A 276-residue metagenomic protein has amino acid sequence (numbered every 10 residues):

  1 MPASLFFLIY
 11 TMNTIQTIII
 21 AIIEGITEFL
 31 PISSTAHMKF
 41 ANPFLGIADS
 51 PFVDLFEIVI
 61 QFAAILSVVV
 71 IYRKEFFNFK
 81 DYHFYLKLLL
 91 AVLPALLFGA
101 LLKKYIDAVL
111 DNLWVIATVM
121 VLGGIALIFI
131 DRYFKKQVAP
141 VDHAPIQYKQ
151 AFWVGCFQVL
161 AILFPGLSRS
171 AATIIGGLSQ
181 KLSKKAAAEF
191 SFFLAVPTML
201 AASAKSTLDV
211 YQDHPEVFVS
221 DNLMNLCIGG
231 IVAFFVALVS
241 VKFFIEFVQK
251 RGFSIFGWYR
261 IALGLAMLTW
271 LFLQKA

Functional and structural regions predicted by a protein language model:
P2-F164, S168-A276: Multi-pass membrane proteins that catalyze or facilitate reactions on polyprenyl-/lipid-phosphate substrates and their
